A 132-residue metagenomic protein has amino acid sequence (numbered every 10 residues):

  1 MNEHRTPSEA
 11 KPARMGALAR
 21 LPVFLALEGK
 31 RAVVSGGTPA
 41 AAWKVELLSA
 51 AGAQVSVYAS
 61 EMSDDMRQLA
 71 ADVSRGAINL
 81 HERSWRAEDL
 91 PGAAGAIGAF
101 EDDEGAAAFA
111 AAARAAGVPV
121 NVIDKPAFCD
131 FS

Functional and structural regions predicted by a protein language model:
M1-A26: Glycine/serine-rich phosphate-binding loop and adjoining beta1-alpha1 elements at the start of nucleotide-handling
R20-S49, A59: Glycine-rich adenosine-cofactor-binding loop
R31, A94-G95: Structural motif
W43, A51-A71: NAD(P)-binding Rossmann-fold cofactor-contacting core
V55, L80, P119-V120: Hydrophobic beta-strand scaffold residues
A59, L80-S84, D124: Short loop/edge segments at beta-strand edges and connector loops that shape dinucleotide/nucleotide cofactor-binding
S74-P91: Glycine-rich, highly charged phosphate/nucleotide-binding loops
G95-E101, A106-F131: ADP-ribose/adenylate-binding Rossmann-like module
